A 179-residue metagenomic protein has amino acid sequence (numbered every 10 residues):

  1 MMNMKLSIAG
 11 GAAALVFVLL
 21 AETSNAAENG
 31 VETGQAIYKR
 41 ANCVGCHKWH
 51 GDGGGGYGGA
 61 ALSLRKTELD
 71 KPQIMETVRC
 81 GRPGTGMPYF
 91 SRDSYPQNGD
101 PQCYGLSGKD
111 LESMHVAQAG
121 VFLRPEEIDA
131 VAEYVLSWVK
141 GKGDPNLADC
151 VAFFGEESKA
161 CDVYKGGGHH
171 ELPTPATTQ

Functional and structural regions predicted by a protein language model:
M1-A12: Bacterial N-terminal signal peptides that target proteins for export
G10-L20: Bacterial N-terminal signal peptides
E22-K39, D52-G58, Q73, G120: Electrostatic cytochrome c docking/interface patches
A27-E32, R40-A41, W49, P88-Q179: Flexible coil segments in periplasmic/lumen-exposed cytochrome c-class electron-transfer proteins
Q35, A61, K71-M75, I128 (+1 more regions): Extracytoplasmic/secreted envelope proteins and their assembly/folding machinery, especially bacterial periplasmic
R40, C80-G84: Glycine-rich, acidic and aromatic/proline-enriched surface loops and short helix-turn segments that act as binding
G45: Short, cysteine/histidine-rich loop/knuckle motifs that typically chelate Zn2+
